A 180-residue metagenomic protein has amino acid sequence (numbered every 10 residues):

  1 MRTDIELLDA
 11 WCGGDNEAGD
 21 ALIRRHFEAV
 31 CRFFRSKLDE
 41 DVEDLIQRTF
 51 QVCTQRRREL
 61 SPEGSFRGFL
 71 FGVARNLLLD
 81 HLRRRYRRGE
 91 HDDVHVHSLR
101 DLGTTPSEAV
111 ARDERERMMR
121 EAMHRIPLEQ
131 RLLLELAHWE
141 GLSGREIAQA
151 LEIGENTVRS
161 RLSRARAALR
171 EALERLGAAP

Functional and structural regions predicted by a protein language model:
M1, I5, D80, R88-E116 (+1 more regions): Internal acidic/polar
C12-A21, C31-R48, E59, E155 (+1 more regions): Short, charged helix-capping/linker segments at alpha-helix termini
I23-E40, R56, M123, A168 (+1 more regions): Amphipathic, Lys/Arg- and hydrophobic-enriched alpha-helical face
D44-Q51, G64-N76: Structural recognition of an alpha-helix C-terminal capping motif at a helix-to-coil junction
R58-P62, G72-D93, R112, R164: Arg/Lys-rich amphipathic alpha helix in sigma70-family domain 2
R75, L79, M118, W139 (+1 more regions): DNA-recognition helix of helix-turn-helix
R83, I126, R131, R166-P180: Short, Lys/Arg-enriched C-terminal cap helix and immediately downstream tail that follows
L133-A137: A short pre-motif secondary-structure segment
